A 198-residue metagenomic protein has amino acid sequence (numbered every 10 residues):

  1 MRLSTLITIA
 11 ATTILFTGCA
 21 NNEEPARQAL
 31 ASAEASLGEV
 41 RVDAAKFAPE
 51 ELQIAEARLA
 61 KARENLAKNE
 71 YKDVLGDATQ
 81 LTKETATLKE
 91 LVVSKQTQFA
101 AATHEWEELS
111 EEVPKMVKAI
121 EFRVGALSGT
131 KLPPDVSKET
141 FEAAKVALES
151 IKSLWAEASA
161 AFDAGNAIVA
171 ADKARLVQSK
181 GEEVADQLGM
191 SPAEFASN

Functional and structural regions predicted by a protein language model:
M1-T17: Sec-dependent bacterial lipoprotein signal peptides
C19-N198: Long, charged/polar, soluble alpha-helical segments
